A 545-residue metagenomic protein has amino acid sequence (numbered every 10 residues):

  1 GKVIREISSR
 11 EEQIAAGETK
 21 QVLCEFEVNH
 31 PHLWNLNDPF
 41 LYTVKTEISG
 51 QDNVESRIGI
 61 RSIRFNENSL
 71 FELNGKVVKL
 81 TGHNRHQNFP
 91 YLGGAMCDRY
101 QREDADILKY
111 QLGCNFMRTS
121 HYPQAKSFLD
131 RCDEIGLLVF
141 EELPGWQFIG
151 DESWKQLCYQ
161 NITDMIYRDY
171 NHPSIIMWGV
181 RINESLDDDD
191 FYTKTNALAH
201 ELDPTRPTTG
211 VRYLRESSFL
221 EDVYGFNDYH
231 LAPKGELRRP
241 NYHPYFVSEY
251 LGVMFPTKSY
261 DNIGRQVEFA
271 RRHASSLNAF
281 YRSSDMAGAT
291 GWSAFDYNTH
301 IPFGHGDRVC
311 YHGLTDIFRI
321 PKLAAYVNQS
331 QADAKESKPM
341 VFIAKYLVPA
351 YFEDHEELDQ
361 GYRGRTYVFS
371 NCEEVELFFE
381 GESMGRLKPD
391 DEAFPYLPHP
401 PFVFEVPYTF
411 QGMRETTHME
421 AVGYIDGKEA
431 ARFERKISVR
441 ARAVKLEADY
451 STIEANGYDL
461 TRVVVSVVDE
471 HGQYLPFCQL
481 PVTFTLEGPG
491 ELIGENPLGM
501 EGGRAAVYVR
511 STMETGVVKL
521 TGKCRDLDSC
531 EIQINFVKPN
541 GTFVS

Functional and structural regions predicted by a protein language model:
G1-P123, R131, I135-V139, N161 (+2 more regions): Secreted/periplasmic carbohydrate-active enzymes, especially glycoside hydrolases
D104-Q331, E336-E356, G364, D390: Substrate-binding/catalytic cleft of secreted carbohydrate-active enzymes, primarily glycoside hydrolases
